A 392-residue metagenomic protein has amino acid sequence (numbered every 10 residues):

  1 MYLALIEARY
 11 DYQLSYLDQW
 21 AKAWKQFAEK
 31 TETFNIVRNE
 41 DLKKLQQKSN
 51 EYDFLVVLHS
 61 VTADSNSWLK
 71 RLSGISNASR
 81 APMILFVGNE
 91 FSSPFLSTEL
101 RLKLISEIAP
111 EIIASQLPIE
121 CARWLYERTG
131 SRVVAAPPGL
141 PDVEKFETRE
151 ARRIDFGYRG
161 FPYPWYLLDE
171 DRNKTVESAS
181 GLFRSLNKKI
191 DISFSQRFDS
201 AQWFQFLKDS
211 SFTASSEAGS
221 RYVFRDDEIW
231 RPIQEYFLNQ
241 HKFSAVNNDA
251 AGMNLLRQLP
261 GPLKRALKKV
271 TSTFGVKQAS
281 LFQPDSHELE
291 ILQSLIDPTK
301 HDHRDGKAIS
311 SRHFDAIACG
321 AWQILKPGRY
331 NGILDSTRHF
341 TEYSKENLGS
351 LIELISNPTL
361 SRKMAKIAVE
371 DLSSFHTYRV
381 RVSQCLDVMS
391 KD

Functional and structural regions predicted by a protein language model:
Y2-T129, G139-K145: Extended catalytic core of nucleotide-activated donor transferases of GT-like folds
L3-D11, S15-R38, I105-S106, Q202-D392: Catalytic binding pocket for nucleotide-activated donors in carbohydrate/polymer assembly enzymes
Y10-S15, T62-L69, S93-T98, Y163-K174 (+2 more regions): Short, flexible/disordered intra-domain loops and linkers
G139-R152, L168, A201-Q202: Acidic anion/phosphate-binding donor-loop and adjacent secondary structure in glycosyltransferase catalytic cores
E150-L168, D209: Conserved donor-binding/catalytic core segment of Leloir-type glycosyltransferases
V176-I192, Q240: A conserved nucleotide-sugar
I190-Q196, Q283-P284: Active-site donor-binding acidic/aromatic loop of nucleotide-activated sugar and phosphosugar transferases involved
